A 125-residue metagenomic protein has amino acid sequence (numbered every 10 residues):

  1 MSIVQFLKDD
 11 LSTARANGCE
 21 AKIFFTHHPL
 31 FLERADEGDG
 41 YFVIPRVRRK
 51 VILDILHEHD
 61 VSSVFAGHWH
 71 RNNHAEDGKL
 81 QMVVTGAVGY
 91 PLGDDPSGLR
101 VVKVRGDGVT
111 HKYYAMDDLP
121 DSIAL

Functional and structural regions predicted by a protein language model:
M1-M82: His/acidic metal-ligating clusters that form di-metal
N72-L125: Binuclear metal-dependent phosphoesterase catalytic core
